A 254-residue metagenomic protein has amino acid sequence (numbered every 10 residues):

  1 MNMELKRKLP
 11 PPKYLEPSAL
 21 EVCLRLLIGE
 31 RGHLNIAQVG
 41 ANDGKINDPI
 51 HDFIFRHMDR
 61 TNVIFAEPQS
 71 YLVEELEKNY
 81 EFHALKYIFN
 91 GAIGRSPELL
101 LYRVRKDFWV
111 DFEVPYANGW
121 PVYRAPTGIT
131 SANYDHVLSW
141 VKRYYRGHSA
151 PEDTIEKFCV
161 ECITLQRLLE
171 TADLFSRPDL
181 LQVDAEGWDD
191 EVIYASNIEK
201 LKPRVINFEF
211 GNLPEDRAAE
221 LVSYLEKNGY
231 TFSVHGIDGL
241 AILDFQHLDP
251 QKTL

Functional and structural regions predicted by a protein language model:
M1-L254: Phosphate/nucleotide-binding beta-alpha loop and adjacent structural elements of enzyme active sites
